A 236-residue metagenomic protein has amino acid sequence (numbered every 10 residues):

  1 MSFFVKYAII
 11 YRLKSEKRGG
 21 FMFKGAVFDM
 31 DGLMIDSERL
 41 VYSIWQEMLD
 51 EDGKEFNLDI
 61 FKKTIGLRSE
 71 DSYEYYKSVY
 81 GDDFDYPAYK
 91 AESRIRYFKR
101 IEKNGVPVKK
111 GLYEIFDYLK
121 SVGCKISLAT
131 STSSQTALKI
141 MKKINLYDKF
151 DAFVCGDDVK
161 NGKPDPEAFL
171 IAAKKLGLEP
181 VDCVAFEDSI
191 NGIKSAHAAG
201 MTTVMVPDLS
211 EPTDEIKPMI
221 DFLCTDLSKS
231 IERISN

Functional and structural regions predicted by a protein language model:
S2, K14-E16, F23-K24, D117-K120 (+1 more regions): Asp-based, Mg2+/Mn2+-dependent phosphohydrolase catalytic module
V5-A8: Short hydrophobic alpha-helical segments enriched in small aliphatic residues
M22-K63: Active-site neighborhood of HAD-like aspartate-dependent phosphohydrolases
M34, V108, I126, N161 (+1 more regions): Conserved SAM-binding loop
M48-Y80, K90, I95: Alpha-helical substrate-recognition element adjacent to the catalytic core
K54, C124, M201: Short phosphate-binding/catalytic loops that engage adenosine nucleotides
Y76-E114, V122-C124: Metal-dependent phosphoesterase signature
